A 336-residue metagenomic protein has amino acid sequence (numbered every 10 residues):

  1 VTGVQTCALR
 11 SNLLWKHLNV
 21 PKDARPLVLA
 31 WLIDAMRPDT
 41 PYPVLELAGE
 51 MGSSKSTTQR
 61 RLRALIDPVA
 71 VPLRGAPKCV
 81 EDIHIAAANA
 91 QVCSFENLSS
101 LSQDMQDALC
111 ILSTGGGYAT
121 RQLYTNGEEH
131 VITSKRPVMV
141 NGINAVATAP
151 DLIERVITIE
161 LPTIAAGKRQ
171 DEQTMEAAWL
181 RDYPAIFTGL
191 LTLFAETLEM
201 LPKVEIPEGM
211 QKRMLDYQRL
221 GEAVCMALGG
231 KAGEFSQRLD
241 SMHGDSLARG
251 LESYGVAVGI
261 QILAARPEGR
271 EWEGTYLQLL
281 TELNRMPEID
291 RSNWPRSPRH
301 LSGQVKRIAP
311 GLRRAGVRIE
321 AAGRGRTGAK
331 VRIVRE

Functional and structural regions predicted by a protein language model:
V1, A8-N89: P-loop NTPase catalytic core of nucleic-acid-dependent motor ATPases
V1, S11-H17, Q170-A178, G244 (+1 more regions): Short hinge/gating elements
D67, Q106-H130: Conserved catalytic/switch belt of AAA+ P-loop NTPases
V69-K78, Q170, V317-A322: Flexible phosphate/Mg2+-sensing switch loops adjacent to catalytic phosphate-binding sites
I83-A86, Q122-V140: AAA+/SF3 P-loop NTPase mechanochemical coupling elements
V92-S113, A145-E154: Conserved AAA+/SF3 P-loop NTPase catalytic/coupling segment centered on the Walker-B
F95, E199-E336: DNA transaction DNA-binding modules
H130-R136, A145, P150-L251, L263: Phosphate-sensing "switch" segment of ASCE/P-loop ATPases
